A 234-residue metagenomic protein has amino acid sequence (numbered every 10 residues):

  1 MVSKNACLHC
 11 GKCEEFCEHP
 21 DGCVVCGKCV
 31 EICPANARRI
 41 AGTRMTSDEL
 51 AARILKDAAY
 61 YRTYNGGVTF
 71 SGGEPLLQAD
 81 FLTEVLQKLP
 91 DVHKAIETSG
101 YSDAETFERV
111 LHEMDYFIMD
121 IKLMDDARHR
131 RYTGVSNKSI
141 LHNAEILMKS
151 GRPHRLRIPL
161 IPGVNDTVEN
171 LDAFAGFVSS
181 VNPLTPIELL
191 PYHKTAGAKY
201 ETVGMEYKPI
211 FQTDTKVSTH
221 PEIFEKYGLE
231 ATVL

Functional and structural regions predicted by a protein language model:
M1-N36, E74: Cysteine-centered iron-sulfur cluster-binding motifs in ferredoxin-type domains/subunits of redox enzymes
C13, C17, V85-P90, V178 (+1 more regions): Alpha-helix C-terminal capping segments
G22, T43-E49: FAD-binding FR-type
A37-G42: Iron-sulfur (Fe-S) cluster-binding segments and ferredoxin-like electron-carrier domains, especially [2Fe-2S]
D48-E201: Conserved AdoMet/S-adenosylmethionine-binding subsite of the radical SAM
P153-H154, K216-L234: C-terminal accessory region of radical SAM enzymes
T185, E201-I223: A structural motif corresponding to the C-terminal lobe/cap of the Radical SAM core domain
